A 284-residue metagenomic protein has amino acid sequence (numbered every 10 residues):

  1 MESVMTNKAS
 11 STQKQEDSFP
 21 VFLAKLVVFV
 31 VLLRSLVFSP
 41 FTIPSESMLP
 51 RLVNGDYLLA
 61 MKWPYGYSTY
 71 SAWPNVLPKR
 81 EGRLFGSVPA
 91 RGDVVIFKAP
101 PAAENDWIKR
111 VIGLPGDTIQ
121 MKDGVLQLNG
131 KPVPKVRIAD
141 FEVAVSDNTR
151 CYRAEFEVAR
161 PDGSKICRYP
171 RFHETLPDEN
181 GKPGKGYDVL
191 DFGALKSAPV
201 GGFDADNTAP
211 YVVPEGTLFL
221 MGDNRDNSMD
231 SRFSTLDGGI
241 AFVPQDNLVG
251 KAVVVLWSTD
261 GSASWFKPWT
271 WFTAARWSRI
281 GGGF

Functional and structural regions predicted by a protein language model:
E2-E16, L32, L36-T42, S47-F284: Soluble "head" domains of membrane/secretory-pathway proteins
E16-V27, V212: Alpha-helical transmembrane segments
